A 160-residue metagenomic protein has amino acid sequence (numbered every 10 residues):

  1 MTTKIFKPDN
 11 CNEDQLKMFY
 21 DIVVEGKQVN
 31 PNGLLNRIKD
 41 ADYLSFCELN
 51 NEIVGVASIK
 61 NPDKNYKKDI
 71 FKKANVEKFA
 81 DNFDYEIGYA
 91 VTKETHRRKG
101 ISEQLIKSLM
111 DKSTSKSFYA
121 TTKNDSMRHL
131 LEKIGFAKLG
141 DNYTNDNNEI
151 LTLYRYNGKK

Functional and structural regions predicted by a protein language model:
M1-K39, L44-V54: Short amphipathic alpha-helix that is part of the acyltransferase structural core
N30-G33, K72-N75, Q104-S108: A generic local structural motif
L35-N36, D42, F46-K93, R97 (+2 more regions): Conserved acyl-donor/pantetheine-binding loop and adjacent beta-alpha core of acyl/acetyltransferases and related
E48-E52, K60, T122-D125, N157-K160: Short, flexible beta-strand-to-coil junctions
G88-T92, R97-D111, K133: Conserved acetyl-CoA-binding loop-helix of GNAT-fold acetyltransferases
D111-N124: Conserved GNAT acetyl-CoA-binding A-motif
T122-N148: Conserved active-site alpha-helix within GNAT-family acetyltransferase domains
T144-K160: C-terminal "cap" of GNAT-fold acetyltransferases
